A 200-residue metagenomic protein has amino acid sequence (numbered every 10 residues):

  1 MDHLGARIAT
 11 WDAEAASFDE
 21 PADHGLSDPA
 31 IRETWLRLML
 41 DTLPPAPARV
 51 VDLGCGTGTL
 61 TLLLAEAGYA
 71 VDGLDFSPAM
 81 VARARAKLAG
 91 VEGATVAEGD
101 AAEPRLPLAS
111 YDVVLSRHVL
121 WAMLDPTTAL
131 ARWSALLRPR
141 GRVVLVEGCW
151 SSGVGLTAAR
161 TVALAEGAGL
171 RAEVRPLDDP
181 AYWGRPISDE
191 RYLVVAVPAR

Functional and structural regions predicted by a protein language model:
M1-P45, S152: Conserved class I S-adenosyl-L-methionine
R49-L53, T57-P104: Class I SAM-dependent methyltransferase SAM/SAH-binding core
A102-V113: A short acidic, Gly/Pro-enriched loop at the edge of an enzyme's catalytic core that lines a small-molecule cofactor
V113-P126: A short SAM/SAH-binding and catalytic strip from SAM-dependent methyltransferases
T127-P139: A short glycine-rich, Lys/Arg-flanked "PGG" loop and its adjoining helix->strand segment in the class I
G141-G148: Conserved beta-strand signature within the Rossmann-like core of class I S-adenosyl-L-methionine
V154-G169: Short alpha-helix
A181-R200: Core SAM-dependent methyltransferase catalytic element
